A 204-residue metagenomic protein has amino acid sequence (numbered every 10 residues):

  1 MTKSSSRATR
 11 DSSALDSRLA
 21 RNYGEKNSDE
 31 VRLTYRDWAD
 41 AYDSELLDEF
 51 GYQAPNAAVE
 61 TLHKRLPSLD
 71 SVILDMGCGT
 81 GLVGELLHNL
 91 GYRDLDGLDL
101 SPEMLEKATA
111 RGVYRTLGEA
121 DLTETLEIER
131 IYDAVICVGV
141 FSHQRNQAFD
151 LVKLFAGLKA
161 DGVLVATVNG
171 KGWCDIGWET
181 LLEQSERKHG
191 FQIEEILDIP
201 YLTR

Functional and structural regions predicted by a protein language model:
M1-A41: N-terminal, positively charged/glycine-rich alpha-helical extensions of SAM-dependent methyltransferases
S44-V59: Conserved SAM-binding loop and adjacent beta-strand
L74-T125: Class I SAM-dependent methyltransferase SAM/SAH-binding core
L126-V135: A short acidic, Gly/Pro-enriched loop at the edge of an enzyme's catalytic core that lines a small-molecule cofactor
A134-Q147: A short SAM/SAH-binding and catalytic strip from SAM-dependent methyltransferases
F149-A160: A short glycine-rich, Lys/Arg-flanked "PGG" loop and its adjoining helix->strand segment in the class I
D161-G170: Conserved beta-strand signature within the Rossmann-like core of class I S-adenosyl-L-methionine
G190-R204: Class I S-adenosyl-L-methionine
